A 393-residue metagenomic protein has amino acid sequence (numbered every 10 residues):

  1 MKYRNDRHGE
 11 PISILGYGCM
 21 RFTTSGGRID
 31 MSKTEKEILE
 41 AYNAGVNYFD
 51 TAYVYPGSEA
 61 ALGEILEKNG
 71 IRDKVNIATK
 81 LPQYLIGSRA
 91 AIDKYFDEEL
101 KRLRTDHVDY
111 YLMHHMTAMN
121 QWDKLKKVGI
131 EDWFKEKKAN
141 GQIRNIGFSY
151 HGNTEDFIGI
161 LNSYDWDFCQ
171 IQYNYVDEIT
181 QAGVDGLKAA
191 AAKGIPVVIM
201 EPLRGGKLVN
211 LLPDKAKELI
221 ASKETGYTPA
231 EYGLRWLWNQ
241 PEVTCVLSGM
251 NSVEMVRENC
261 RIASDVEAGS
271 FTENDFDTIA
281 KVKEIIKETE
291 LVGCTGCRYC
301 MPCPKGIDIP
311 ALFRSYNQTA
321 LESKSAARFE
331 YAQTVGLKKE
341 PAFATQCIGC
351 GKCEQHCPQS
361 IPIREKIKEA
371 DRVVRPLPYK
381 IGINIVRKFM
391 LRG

Functional and structural regions predicted by a protein language model:
M1-V75: N-terminal binding-site loop/beta-alpha segment at the start of enzyme catalytic domains that lines or forms
D6, Y17, F49, L62 (+11 more regions): Conserved, mostly hydrophobic/aromatic
S25-G26, L39, N43, I86-M200 (+3 more regions): Glycine/proline-rich, positively charged, aromatic-decorated active-site loop/lid region on the catalytic face
E40, V46-N47, L66, D185-G393: Structured C-terminal cap/extension of enzyme domains
N47-Y53, R144-F148, Q170-I171, C245-L247: Short catalytic-loop micro-motif centered on adjacent basic/acidic residues
A60-T79, E131-N140, A192: Alpha-helix-loop-beta-strand connector modules within alpha/beta enzyme cores
D73-L85, Y111-H114: A short, structured active-site edge motif that brings together acidic residues
D73-N76, D165-Q172, E267-N274: Short hydrophobic/aromatic-enriched beta-strand-loop microsegments
